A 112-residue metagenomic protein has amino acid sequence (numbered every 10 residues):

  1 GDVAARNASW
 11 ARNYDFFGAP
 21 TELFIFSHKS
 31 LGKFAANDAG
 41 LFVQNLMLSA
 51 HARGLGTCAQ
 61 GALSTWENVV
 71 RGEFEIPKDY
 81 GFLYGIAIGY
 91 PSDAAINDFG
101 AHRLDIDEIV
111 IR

Functional and structural regions predicted by a protein language model:
G1-R112: Acidic, surface-exposed loops and disordered segments
